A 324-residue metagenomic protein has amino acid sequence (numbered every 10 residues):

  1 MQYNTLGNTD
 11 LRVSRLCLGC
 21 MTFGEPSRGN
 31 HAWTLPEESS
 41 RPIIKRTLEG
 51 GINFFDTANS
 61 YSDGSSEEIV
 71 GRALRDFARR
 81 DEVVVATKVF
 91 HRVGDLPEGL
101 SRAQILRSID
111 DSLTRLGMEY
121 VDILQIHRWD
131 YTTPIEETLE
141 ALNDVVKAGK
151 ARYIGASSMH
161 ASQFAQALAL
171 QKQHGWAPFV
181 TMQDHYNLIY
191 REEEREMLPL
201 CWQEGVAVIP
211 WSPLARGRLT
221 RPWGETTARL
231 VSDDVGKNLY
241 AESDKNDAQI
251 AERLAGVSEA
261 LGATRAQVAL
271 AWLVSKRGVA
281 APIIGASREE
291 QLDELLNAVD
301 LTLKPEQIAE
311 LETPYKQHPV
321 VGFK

Functional and structural regions predicted by a protein language model:
M1-V83: N-terminal binding-site loop/beta-alpha segment at the start of enzyme catalytic domains that lines or forms
S14-R15, R80-V83, T87, E119-I123 (+4 more regions): Short acidic capping loops at alpha-helix termini that bridge into adjacent secondary structure
M21-F23, A58-S60, K88-R92, I126-W129 (+3 more regions): Active-site beta-loop-alpha junctions enriched in small/polar residues
G24-E38, R92-L106, H127, T132: Active-site mouth loops of central-metabolism enzymes
W33-T47, L100-L116, F164-A169: Short, acidic/polar
A73-E82, L113-G117, V146, L168-H174: Acidic (Asp/Glu)-rich catalytic clusters
L113-T133: Active-site groove signature of glycoside hydrolases
T133-T313: Beta/alpha (TIM)-barrel catalytic core signal, keyed to glycine-rich beta->alpha loops juxtaposed to Asp/Glu that bind
